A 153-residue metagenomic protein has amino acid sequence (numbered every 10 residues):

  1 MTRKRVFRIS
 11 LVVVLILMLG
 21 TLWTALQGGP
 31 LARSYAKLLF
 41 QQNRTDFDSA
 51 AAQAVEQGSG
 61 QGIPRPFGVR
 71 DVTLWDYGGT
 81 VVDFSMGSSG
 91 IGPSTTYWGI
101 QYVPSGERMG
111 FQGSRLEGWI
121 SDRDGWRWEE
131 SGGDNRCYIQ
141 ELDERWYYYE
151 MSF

Functional and structural regions predicted by a protein language model:
M1-L19: N-terminal Sec-pathway targeting helices
R8, L15-I16, A51, R115-W119: A generic short-segment signal for beta-strand/edge and adjacent turn/coil regions
V13, K37, R136-I139: Alpha-helical interaction segments
G20-S85, S89-G92: N-terminal export/targeting and maturation segments
R65-D143, Y149-F153: Short, solvent-exposed recognition patches
